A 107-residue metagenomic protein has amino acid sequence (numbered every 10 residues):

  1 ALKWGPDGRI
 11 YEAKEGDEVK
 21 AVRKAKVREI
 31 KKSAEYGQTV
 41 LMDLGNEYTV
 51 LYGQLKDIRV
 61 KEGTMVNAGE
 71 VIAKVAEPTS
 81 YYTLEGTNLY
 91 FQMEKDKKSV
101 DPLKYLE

Functional and structural regions predicted by a protein language model:
A1-Y36, A68: Surface-exposed, glycine-biased beta-strand/turn segments
R9-E12, T39-L44, Y90-M93: Short, acidic/hydrophobic/Gly-rich beta-strand patch recurrent on exposed beta strands that often constitutes part
E12, D43, G53, A76 (+1 more regions): Residue-level detector of conserved, well-ordered beta-strand and adjacent loop positions that form binding/recognition
E15, K31-A34, K56-R59, A76 (+2 more regions): A generic structural motif
G16-V19, D57-T64, Y81: Short, surface-exposed secondary-structure edge patches
E18, R28-E29, Y48-T49, S80-Y81 (+1 more regions): Short beta-strands and strand-coil junctions in structured, solvent-facing domains, enriched
A21-R59: Zn2+-dependent peptidoglycan hydrolase active-site motif and core
T64-E107: Conserved, short, structured surface segments that act as functional micro-motifs
